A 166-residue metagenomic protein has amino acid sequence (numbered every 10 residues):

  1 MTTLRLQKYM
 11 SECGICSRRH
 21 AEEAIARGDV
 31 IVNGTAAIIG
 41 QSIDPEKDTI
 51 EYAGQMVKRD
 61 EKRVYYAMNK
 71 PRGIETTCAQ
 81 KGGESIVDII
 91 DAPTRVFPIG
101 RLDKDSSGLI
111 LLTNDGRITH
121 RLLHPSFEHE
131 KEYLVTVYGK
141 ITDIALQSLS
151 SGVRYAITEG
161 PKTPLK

Functional and structural regions predicted by a protein language model:
M1-K166: Basic, flexible Lys/Arg- and Gly-enriched helix-loop patches that mediate nucleic-acid binding at interfaces with rRNA
